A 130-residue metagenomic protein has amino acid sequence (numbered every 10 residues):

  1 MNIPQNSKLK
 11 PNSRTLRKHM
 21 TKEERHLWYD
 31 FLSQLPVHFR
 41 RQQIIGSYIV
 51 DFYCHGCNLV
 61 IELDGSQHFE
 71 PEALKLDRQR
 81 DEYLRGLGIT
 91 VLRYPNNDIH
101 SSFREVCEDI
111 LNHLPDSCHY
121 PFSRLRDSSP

Functional and structural regions predicted by a protein language model:
M1-S128: Nucleic-acid endo/exonuclease domains
